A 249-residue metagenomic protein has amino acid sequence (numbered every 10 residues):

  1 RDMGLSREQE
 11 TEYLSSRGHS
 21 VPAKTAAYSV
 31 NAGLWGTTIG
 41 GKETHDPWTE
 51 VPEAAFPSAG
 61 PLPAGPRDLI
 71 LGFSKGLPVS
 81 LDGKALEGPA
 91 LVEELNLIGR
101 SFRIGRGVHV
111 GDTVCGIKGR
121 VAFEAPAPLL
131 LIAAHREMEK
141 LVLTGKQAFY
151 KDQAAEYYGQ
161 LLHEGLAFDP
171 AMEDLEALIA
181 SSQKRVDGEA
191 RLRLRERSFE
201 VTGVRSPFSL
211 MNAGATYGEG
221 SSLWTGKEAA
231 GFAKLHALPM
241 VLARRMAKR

Functional and structural regions predicted by a protein language model:
R1-R249: Nucleotide-activated chemistry modules centered on ATP-dependent adenylation/adenylyltransferase
